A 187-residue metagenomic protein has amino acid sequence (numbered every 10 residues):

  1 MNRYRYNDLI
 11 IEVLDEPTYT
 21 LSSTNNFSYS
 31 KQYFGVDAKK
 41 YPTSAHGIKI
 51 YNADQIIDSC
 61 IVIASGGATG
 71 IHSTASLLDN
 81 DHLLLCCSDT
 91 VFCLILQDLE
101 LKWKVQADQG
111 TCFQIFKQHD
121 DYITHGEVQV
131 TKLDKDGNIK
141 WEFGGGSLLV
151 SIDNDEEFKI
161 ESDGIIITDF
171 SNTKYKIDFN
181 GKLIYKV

Functional and structural regions predicted by a protein language model:
D8-I10, L14-S30, G35-D37, S65-N80 (+2 more regions): Repeated scaffold domains used in trafficking and secretory/extracellular systems, primarily beta-propellers
S44, D79-N80, C87-D89, Q118-H119 (+5 more regions): Short loop/turn segments that connect beta-strands within the blades of beta-propeller domains, predominantly WD40
I56-G67, L101-T111, N138-V150, Y185-V187: Aromatic (tryptophan-biased) beta-strands that constitute blades/sheets of beta-rich domains
S76-Q106: Extracellular-facing segments of soluble proteins and assemblies that are Gly/Ser/Thr-biased and enriched in aromatics
F92-C93, T131, Y175: WD40 beta-propeller blade core
L96-D98, D134-N138, D178-K182: Short loop/turn segments that connect beta-strands within beta-propeller blades
E157-V187: Acidic, small-residue rich beta-repeat scaffolds with periodic aromatic anchors
